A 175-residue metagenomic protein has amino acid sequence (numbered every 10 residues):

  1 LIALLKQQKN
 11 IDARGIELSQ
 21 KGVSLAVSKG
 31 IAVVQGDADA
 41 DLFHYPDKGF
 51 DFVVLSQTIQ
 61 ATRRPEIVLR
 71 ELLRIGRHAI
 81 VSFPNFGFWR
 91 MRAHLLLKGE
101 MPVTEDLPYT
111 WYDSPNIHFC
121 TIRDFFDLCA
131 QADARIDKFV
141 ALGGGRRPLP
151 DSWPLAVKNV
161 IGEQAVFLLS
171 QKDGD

Functional and structural regions predicted by a protein language model:
L1-D41: Class I SAM-dependent methyltransferase SAM/SAH-binding core
K9, L72-I75: Catalytic cores of nucleotide-enabled group-transfer and carboxylate-activating enzymes in metabolic and assembly-line
D12, G49-D51: Structural signature of beta-strand start/N-cap positions in the alpha/beta core of ABC transporter nucleotide-binding
I31-V34, D51-V54, L96-E100, L155-A156: Short, hinge-like loop/turn segments at secondary-structure boundaries
D41-D47, R63: Short conserved loop adjoining the S-adenosyl-L-methionine
K48-G49, I75: Alpha-helix C-terminal capping/helix-to-coil transition sites in glycosyltransferase folds
D51-R64, F83: A short SAM/SAH-binding and catalytic strip from SAM-dependent methyltransferases
I67-E71, H78-G174: S-adenosyl-L-methionine-dependent methyltransferase catalytic module, highlighting the catalytic core
